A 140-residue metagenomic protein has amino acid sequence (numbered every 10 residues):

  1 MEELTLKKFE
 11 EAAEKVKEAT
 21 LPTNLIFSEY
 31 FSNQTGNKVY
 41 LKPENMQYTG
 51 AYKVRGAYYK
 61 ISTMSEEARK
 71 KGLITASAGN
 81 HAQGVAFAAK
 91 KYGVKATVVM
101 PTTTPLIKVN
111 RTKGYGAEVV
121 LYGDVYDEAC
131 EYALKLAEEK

Functional and structural regions predicted by a protein language model:
M1-K140: PLP-dependent amino-acid enzyme catalytic core
